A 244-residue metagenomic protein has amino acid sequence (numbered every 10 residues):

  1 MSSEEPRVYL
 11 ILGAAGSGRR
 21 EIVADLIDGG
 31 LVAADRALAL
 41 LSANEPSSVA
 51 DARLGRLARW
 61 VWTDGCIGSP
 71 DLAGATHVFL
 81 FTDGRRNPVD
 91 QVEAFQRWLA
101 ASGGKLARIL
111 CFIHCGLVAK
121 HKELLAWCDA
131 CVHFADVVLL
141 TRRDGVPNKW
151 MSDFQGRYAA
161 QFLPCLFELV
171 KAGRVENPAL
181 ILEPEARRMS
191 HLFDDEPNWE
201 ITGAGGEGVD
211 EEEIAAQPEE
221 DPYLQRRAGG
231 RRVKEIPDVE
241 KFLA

Functional and structural regions predicted by a protein language model:
M1-A75: Extended, compositionally biased accessory segments flanking or bridging domains
G18-R19, N44-A52, P88, V118-A119 (+2 more regions): Short, charged/polar "capping" segments at the starts of alpha-helices and the immediately preceding loops
A33-A34, K120, V146, L169: Secondary-structure transition/capping residues
G65-A73, L117-V118, V146-P147, A172-A179: A short acidic, often aromatic-flanked loop/helix-cap motif at beta-alpha or helix-coil junctions that lines enzyme
L72-A73, V78-F162: Phosphate/Mg2+-binding loops and adjacent switch elements in nucleotide/diphosphate-handling enzyme cores
P147-A244: C-terminal accessory "lid"/substrate-recognition subdomains
